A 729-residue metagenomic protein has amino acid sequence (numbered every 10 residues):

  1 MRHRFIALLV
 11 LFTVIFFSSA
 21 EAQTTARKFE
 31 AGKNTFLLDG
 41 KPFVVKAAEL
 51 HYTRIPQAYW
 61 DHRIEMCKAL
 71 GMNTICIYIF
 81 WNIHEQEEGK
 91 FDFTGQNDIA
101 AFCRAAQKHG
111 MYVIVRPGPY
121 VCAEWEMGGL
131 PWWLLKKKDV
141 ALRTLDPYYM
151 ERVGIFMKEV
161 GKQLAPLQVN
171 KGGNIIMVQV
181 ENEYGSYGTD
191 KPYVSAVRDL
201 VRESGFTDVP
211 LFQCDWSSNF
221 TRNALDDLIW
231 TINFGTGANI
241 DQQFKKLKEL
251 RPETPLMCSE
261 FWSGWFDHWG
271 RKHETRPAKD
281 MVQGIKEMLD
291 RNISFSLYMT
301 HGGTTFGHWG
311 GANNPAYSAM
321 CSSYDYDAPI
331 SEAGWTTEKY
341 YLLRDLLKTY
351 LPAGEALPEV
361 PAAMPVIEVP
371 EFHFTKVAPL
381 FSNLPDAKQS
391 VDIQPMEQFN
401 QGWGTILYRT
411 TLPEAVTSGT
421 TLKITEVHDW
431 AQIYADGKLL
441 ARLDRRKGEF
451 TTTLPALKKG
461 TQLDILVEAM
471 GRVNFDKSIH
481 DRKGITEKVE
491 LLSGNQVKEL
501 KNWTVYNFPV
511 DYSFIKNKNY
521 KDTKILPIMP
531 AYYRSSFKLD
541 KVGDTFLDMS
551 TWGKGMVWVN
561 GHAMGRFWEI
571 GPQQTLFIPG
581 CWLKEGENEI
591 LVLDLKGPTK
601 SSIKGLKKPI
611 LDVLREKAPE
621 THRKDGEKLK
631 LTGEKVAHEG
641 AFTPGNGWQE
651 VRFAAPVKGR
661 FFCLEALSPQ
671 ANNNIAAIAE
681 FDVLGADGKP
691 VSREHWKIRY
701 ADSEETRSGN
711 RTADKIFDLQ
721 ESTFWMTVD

Functional and structural regions predicted by a protein language model:
M1-T24: Bacterial Sec-dependent N-terminal signal peptides
T25-L135, G154-G161, N517-K538, G543-F546 (+2 more regions): Active-site-adjacent substrate/metal-binding segments within catalytic domains of carbohydrate-active enzymes
R27-Y59, E65-A69, K90, G95-R104 (+4 more regions): Extended substrate-binding grooves/exosites of carbohydrate-active enzymes
I75-N82, R116-E126, I176-E181, D215-S218 (+2 more regions): Short, solvent-exposed turn/loop segments enriched in Gly/Ser/Thr/Pro and often Arg
V153-L164, Q168-Q179, D190-V194, R198 (+12 more regions): Carbohydrate-binding surfaces of carbohydrate-active enzymes
G172-E253: Gly/Pro-rich turn-and-neighbor structural signature
S418-Y434, F537-N560, F567-W568, I590-L593: Aromatic-lined ligand-binding clefts that engage carbohydrates, nucleic acids, or primary amines
R623-T632, A641-D729: Aromatic, loop-rich ligand-recognition surfaces of beta-strand-rich domains
